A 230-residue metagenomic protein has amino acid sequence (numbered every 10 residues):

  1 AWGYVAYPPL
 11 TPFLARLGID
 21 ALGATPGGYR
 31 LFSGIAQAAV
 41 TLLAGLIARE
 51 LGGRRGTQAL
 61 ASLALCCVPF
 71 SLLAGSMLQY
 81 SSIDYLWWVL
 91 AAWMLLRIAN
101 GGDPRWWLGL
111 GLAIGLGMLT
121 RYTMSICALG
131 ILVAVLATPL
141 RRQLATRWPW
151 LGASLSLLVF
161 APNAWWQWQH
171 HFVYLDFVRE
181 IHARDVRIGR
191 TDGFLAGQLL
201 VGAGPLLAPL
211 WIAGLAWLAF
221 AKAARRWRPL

Functional and structural regions predicted by a protein language model:
W2-L14, G23-G28, H171: Extracytoplasmic catalytic/substrate-binding loops of multi-pass membrane glycan-assembly enzymes
L31-G52, L90: Transmembrane-helix motifs of polytopic, lipid-linked glycan transferases
A44-C67, L86: Transmembrane-helix signature of polytopic, membrane-embedded enzymes that assemble or transfer cell-envelope glycans
R49-R55, A91-W107, I212-F220: Membrane-interface transmembrane helices that cradle and orient dolichyl/undecaprenyl
A61-C66, I114, M118, L132: Short helix- or helix-capping micro-motifs that position conserved polar/aromatic residues at function-defining sites
F70, S76-D84: Short acidic/glycine- and proline-prone juxtamembrane loop motifs at membrane-interface regions of multi-pass membrane
M94, W106-R121, L155-L158: Membrane-interface alpha helices of multi-pass inner-membrane proteins
L116, A128-R225: Transmembrane-lumen/periplasm boundary regions of multi-pass, lipid-linked membrane glycan transferases
